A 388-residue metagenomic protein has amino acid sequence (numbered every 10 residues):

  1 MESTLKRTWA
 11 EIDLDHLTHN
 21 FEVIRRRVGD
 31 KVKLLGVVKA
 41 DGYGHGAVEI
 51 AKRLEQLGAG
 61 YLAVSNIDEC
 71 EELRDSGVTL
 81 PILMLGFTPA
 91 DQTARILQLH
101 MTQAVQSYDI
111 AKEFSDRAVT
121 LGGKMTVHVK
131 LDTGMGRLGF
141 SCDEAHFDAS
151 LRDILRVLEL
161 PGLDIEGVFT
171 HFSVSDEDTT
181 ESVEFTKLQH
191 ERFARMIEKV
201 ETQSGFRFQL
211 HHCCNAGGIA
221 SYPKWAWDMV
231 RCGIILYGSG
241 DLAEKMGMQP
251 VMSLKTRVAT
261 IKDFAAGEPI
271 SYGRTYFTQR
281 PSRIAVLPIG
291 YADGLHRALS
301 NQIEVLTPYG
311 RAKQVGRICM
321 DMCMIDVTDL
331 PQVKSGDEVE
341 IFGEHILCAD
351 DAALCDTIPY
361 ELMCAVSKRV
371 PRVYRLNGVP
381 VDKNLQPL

Functional and structural regions predicted by a protein language model:
M1-T102, D116, D164, P371 (+1 more regions): A charged N-terminal "starter" segment
L5-K6, A40-L57, A111-T126, T133-R257 (+2 more regions): Active-site loop/helix belt of alpha/beta enzymes
L14, E71-G77, L242-V251, P359: C-terminal helical cap(s) of enzyme catalytic domains, especially alpha/beta-barrels
L17, K39, L73, S107 (+7 more regions): Conserved, mostly hydrophobic/aromatic
L35, T126-H128, G167, K313: Hydrophobic "anchor" residues on beta-strands that sit immediately upstream of conserved functional sites
T79-T88, T102-Q106, K124-K130, V230-R231: Short hydrophobic/aromatic-enriched beta-strand-loop microsegments
M84, V258, Q314-V315: A structural signal for short, hydrophobic beta-strand segments that form beta-sheets in beta-rich/all-beta domains
D263-L388: C-terminal accessory subdomain/extension
